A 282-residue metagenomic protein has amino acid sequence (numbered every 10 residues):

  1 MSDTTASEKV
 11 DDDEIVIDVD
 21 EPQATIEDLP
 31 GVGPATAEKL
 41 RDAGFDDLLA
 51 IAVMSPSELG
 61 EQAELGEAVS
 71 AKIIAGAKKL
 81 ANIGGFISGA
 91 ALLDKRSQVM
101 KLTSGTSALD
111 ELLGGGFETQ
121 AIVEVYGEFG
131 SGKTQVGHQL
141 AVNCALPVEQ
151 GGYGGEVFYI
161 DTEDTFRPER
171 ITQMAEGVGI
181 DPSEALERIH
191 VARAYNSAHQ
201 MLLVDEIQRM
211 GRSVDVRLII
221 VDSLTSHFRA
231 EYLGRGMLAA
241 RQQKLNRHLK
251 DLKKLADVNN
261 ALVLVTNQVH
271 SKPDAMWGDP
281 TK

Functional and structural regions predicted by a protein language model:
M1-D28: Long, low-complexity intrinsically disordered regulatory regions enriched in P/S/T/G and acidic residues that serve as
I26-L29, L40-Q62: A short amphipathic alpha-helix within small helical-bundle interaction modules
K39, G76, L80-E184: The Walker A/P-loop phosphate-binding site
L48, M54, L92-S97, L233-L238: Peripheral, non-AAA+ core regions of ATP-driven protein-machinery
I51, L109, V125, I171 (+4 more regions): Residue-level signature of catalytic and energy-coupling elements of molecular machines, predominantly ATP/GTP-dependent
G152-M237, D251: Conserved inter-motif catalytic segment of the P-loop NTP-binding fold
Q242-N246, K250-K282: Phosphate-binding/switch region of NTP-binding enzymes
